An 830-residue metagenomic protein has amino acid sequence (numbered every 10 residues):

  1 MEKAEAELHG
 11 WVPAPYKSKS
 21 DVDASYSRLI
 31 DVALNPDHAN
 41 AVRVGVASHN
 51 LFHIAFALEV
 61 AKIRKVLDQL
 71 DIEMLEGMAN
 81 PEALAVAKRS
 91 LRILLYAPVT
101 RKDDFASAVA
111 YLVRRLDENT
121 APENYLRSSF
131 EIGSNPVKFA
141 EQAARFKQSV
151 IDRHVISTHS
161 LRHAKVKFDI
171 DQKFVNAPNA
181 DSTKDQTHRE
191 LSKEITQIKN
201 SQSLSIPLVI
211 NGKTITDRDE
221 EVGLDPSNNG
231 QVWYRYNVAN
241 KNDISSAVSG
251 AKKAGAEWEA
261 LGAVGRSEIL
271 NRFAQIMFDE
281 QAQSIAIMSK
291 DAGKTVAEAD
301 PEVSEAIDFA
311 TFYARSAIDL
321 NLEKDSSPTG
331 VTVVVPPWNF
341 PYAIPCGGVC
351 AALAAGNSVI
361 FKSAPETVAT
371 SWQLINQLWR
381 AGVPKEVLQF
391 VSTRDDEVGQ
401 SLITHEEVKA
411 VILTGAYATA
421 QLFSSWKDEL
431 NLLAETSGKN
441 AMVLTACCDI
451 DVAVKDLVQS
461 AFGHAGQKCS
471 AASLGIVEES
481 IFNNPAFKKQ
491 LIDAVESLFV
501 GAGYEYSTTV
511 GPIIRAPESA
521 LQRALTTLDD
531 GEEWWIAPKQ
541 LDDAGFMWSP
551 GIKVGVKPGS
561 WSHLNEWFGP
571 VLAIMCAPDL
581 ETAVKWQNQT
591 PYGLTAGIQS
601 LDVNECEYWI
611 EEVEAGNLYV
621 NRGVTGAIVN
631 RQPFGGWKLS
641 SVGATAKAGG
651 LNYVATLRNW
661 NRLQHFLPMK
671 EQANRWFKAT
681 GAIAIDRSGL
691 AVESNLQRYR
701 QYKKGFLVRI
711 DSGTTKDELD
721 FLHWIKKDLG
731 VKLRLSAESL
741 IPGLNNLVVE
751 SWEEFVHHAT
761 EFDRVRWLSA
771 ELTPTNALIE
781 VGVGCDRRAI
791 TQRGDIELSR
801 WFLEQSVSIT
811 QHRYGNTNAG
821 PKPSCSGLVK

Functional and structural regions predicted by a protein language model:
M1-V175, R764-A770: Positively charged, amphipathic and often flexible ligand-engagement surfaces
A57, I269-L270, S284-M288, A292 (+7 more regions): Extended, hydrophobic alpha-helical segments in both membrane/secreted and soluble proteins
P122, R127-R235, K253, H665-K670 (+5 more regions): Hydrophobic face of amphipathic alpha-helices that form TPR/SEL1-like repeat modules and related alpha-solenoid
R218, L224, N229-L320, Q664-H665: Glycine-rich loop-to-alpha-helix module at the N-terminal edge of alpha/beta enzyme cores
G230, A251, R266, M288 (+9 more regions): Residue-level signal for inorganic ion chemistry
W233-A239, A254-E259, V443-T445, L474-S480 (+4 more regions): Short, well-ordered beta-strand elements within core beta-sheets of diverse protein domains
R315-E386, P570, A682-G743: Conserved small-residue-rich beta-alpha loop and adjacent elements that most often cradle the phosphate/pyrophosphate
Q377-G382, T404-E406, A410, Y417-K557 (+7 more regions): ALDH superfamily catalytic-core signature
